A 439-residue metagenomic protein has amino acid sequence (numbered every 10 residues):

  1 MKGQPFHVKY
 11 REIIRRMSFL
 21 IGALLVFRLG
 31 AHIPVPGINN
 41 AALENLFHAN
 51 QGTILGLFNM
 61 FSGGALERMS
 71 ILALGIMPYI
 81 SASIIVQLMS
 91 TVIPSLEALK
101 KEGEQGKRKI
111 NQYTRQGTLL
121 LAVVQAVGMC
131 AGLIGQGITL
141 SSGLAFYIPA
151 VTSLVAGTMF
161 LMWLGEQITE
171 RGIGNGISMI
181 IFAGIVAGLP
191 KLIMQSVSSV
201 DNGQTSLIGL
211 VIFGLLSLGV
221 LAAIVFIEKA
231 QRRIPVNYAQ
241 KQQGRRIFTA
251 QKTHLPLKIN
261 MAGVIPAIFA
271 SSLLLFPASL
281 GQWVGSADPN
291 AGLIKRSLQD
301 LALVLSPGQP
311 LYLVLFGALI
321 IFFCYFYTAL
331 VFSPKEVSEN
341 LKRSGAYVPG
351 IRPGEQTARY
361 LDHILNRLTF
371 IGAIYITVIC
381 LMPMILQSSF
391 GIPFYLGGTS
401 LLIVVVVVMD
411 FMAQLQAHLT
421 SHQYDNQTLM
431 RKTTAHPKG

Functional and structural regions predicted by a protein language model:
M1-K100, Q105-G439: N-terminal cationic and glycine-rich segments that engage phosphates or anionic surfaces
